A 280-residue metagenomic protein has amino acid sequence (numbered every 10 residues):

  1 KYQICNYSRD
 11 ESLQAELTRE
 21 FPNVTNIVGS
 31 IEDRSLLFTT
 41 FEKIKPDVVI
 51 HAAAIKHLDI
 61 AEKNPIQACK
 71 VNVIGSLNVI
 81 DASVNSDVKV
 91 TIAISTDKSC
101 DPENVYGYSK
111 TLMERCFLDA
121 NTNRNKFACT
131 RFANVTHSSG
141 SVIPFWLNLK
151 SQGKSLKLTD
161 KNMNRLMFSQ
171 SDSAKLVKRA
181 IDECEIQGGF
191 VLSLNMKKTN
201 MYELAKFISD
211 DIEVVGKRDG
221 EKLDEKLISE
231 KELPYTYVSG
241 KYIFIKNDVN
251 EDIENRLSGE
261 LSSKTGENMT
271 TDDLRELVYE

Functional and structural regions predicted by a protein language model:
Y2-I4, K89-V90, K126: Residues at the starts of beta-strands that form the adenosine-phosphate
Y2-L13: Conserved glycine-rich Rossmann-like NAD(P)H-binding loop of the short-chain dehydrogenase/reductase
S8, I27-V28, K70, D160 (+1 more regions): Conserved residues in the N-terminal Rossmann fold of short-chain dehydrogenase/reductase
S8-D10, D97, K197: Residues in the short beta-alpha loop(s) of Rossmann-like NAD(P)-binding domains
R19-P22, I27-V48: Conserved Rossmann-fold cofactor-binding substructure of NAD(P)-dependent oxidoreductases
N26, A68, T91, F127-T130: Hydrophobic/aromatic anchor residues within beta-strands of the central parallel beta-sheet of Rossmann-like
H51-T111: Conserved Rossmann-fold NAD(P)-dependent oxidoreductase catalytic core, especially the SDR/UDP-sugar
E114-N134, S139-E280: Strand-loop microenvironment adjacent to phosphate/nucleotide-handling motifs in alpha/beta enzyme folds
